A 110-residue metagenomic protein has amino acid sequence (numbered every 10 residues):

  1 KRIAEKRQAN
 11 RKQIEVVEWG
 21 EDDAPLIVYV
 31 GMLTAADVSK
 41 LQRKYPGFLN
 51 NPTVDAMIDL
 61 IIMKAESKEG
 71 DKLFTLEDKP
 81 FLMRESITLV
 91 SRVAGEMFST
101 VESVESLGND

Functional and structural regions predicted by a protein language model:
K1-N10: Extended acidic low-complexity intrinsically disordered regions
N10-V17: Mixed-charge (Asp/Glu-Lys/Arg
E18-D110: Short, surface-exposed, charged amphipathic helix/loop patches that serve as local interaction elements
